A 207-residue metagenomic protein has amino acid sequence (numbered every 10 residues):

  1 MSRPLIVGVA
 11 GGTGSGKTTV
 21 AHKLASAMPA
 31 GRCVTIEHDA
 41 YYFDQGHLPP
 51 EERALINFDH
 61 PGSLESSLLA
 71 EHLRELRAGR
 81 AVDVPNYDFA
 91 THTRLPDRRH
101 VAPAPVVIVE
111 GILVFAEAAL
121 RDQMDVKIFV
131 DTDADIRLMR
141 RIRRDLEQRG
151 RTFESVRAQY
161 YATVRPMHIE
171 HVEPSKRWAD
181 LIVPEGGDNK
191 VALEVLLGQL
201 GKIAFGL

Functional and structural regions predicted by a protein language model:
G12: P-loop (Walker A) phosphate-binding loop of NTP-binding proteins
K17: Conserved lysine of the Walker
V20: Hydrophobic positions on the alpha1 helix immediately C-terminal to the Walker A/P-loop
G31-T35, F43-T91: Conserved nucleotide-sensing/catalytic segment adjacent to the nucleotide-binding pocket in NTP-handling enzymes
H72-V109, V114, G201: Phosphate-binding/switch loop-helix module in NTP-utilizing enzymes
L95-R149: ATP-dependent NMP and nucleoside kinases share a basic, alpha-helical "lid"
A102-P103, L146, R165-L207: NTP-dependent small-molecule kinase module
